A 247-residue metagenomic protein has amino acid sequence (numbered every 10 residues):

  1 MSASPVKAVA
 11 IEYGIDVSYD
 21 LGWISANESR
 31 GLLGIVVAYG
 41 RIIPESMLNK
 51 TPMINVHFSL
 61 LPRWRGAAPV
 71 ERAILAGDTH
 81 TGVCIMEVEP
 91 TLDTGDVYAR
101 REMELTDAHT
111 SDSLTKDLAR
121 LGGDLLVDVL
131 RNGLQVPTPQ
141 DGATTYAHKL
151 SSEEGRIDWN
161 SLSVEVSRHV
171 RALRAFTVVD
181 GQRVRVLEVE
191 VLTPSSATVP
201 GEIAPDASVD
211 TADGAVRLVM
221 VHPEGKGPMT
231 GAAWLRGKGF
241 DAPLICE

Functional and structural regions predicted by a protein language model:
M1-L173, T211-R217, P223-G225, T230-A232 (+1 more regions): One-carbon transfer enzymes
R168-D213: C-terminal substrate-binding/catalytic lobe of Rossmann-fold NAD(P)-dependent oxidoreductases
L192-E202, G225-A232, R236: Short, surface-exposed linear segments at secondary-structure transitions and domain or protein termini
